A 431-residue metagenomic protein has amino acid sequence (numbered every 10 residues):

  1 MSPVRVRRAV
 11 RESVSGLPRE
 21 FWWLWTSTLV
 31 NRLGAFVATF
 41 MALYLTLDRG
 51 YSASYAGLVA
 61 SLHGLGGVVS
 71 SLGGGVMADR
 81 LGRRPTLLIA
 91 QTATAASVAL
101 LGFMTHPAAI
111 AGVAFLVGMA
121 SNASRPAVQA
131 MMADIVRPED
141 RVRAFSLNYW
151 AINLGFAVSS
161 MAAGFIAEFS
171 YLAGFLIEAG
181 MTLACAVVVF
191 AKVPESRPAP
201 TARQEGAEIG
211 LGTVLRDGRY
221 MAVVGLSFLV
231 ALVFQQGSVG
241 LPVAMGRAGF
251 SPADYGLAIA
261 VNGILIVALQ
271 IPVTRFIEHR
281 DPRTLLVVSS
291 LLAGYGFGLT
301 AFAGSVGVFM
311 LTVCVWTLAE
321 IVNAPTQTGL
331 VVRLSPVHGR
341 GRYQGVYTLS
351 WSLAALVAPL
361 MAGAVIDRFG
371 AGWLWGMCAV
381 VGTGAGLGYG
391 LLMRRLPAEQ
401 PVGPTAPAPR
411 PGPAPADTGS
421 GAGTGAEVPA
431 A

Functional and structural regions predicted by a protein language model:
S2-P18, P194-G225, P409-A414, E427: Juxtamembrane intracellular "pre-TM" segments in multi-pass secondary transporters
V14-G64, Y220-A258: Helix-loop boundary and gating motifs at the non-cytosolic
V68-T105: Conserved MFS/SLC helix-loop-helix module at the cytosolic interface between two early adjacent transmembrane helices
S70-G82, A268-P282, I366: Helix-to-loop junctions at the C-terminal end of transmembrane segments in multipass secondary transporters
P85-A99, T284-L299: Structural signature of the two symmetry-related core transmembrane helices
V113-I152: Cytoplasmic helix-loop-helix junction between adjacent transmembrane helices in 12-TM secondary transporters
N148-F190: Helix-loop-helix hairpin linking two adjacent transmembrane segments in secondary transporters
G180-A199, G388-M393: C-terminal membrane-cytosol helix-exit motif in multi-pass small-molecule transporters
